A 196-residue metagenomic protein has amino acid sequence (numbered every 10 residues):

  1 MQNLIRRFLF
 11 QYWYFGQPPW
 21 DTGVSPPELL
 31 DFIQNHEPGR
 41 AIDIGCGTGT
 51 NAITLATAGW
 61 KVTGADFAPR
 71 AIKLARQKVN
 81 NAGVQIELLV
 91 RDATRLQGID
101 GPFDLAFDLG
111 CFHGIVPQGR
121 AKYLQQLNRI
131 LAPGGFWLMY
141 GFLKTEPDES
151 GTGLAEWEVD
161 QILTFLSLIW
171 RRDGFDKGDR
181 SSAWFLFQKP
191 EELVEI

Functional and structural regions predicted by a protein language model:
M1-I42, T48-G101, I115-Q126, I130 (+1 more regions): Class I (Rossmann-like) S-adenosyl-L-methionine-dependent methyltransferase catalytic domain, capturing the SAM-binding
F107: A conserved beta-strand element that flanks and buttresses the S-adenosyl-L-methionine
G110-G114: Short catalytic micro-motifs in class I SAM-dependent methyltransferases
